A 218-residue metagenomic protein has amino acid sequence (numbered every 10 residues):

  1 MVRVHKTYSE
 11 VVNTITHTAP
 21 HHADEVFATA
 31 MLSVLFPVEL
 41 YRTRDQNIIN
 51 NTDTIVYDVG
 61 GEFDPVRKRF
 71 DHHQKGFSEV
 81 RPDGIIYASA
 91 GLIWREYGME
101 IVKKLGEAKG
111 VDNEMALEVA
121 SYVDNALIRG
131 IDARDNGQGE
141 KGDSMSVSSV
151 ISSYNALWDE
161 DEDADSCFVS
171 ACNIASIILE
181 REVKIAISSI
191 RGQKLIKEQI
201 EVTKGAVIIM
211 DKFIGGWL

Functional and structural regions predicted by a protein language model:
M1-A156, E162: Replace "Mg2+/Mn2+-dependent" with "divalent metal-dependent
V123, R134-L218: Glycine-rich, Lys/Arg-enriched anion-binding loops that position phosphate/diphosphate groups for phosphoryl
